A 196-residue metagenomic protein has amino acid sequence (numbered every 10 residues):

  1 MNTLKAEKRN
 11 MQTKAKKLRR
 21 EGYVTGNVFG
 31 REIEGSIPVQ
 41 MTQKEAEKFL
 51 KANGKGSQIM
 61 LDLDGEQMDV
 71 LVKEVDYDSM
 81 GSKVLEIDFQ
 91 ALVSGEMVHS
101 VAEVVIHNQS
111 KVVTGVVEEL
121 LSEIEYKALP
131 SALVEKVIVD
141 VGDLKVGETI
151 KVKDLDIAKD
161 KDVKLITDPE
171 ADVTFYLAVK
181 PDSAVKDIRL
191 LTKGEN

Functional and structural regions predicted by a protein language model:
M1-N196: Acidic, negatively charged sequence tracts
